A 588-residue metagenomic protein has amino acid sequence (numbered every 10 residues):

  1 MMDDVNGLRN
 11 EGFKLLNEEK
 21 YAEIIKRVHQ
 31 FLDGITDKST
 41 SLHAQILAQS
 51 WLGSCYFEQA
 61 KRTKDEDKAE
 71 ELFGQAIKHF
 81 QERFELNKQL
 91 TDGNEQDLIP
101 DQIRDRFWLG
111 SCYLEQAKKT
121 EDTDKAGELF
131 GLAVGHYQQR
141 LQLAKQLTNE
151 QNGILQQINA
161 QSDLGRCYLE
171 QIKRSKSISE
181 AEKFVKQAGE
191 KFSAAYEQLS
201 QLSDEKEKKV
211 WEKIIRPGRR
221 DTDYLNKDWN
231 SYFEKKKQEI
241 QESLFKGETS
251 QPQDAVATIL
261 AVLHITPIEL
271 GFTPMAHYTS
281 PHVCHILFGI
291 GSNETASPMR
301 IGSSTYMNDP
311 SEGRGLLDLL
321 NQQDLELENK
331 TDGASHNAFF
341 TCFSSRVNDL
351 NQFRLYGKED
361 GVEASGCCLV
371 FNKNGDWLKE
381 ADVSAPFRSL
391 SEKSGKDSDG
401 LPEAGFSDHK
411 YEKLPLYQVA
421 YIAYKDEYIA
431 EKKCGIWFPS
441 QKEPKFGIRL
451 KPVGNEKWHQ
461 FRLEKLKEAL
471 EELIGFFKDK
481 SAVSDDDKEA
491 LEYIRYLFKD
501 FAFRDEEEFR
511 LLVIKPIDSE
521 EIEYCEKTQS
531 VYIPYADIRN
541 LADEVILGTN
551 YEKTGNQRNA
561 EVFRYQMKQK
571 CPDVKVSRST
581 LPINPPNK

Functional and structural regions predicted by a protein language model:
M1-T36: N-terminal alpha-helical interaction modules that lie
M2-K14, L42-R62, Q81, D97-K119 (+4 more regions): Amphipathic alpha-helical repeat scaffolds of TPR domains
H29-D37, I77-D92, V134-N149, Y196-E197: Amphipathic alpha-helical segments of tetratricopeptide repeats
F84, G135-Q138, E182-S203: TPR/TPR-like (Sel1-like) alpha-helical repeat modules
R216-K588: Partner-binding and oligomerization surfaces adjacent to conserved cores of proteins that assemble macromolecular
